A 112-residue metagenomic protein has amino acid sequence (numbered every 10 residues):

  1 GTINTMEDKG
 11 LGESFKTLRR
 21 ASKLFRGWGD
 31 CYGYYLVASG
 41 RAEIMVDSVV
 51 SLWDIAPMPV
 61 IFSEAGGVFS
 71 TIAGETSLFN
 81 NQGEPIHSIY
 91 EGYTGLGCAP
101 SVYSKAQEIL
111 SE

Functional and structural regions predicted by a protein language model:
G1-K9, L18-W28: Short loop->beta-strand "edge-of-pocket" segments that line small-molecule binding or catalytic clefts across diverse
D8-K9, E13-R19, G33-E112: Oxyanion/phosphate-interacting regions
